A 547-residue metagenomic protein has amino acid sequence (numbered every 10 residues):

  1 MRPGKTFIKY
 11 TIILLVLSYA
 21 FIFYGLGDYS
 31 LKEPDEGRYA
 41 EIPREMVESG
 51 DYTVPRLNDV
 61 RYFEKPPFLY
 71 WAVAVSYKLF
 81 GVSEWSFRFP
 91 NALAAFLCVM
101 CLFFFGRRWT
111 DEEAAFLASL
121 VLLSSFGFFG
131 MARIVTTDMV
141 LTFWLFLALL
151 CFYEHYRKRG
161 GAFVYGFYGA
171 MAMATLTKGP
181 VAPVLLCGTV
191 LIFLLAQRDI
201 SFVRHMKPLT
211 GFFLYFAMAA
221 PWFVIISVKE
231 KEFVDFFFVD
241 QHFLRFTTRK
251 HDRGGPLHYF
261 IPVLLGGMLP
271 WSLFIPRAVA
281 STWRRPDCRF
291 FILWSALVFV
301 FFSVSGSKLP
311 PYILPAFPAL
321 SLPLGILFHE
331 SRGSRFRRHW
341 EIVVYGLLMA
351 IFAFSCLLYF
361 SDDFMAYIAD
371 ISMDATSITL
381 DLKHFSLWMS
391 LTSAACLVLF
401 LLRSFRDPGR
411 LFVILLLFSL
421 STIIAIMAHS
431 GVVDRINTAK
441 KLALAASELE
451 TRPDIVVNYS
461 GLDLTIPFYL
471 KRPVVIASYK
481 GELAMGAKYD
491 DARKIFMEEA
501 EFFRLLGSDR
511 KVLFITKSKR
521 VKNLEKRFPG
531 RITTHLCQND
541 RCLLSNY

Functional and structural regions predicted by a protein language model:
R2-R337, F354, F360-D362: Membrane-integral, polyisoprenol-dependent glycosyltransferases of the GT-C/oligosaccharyltransferase superfamily
Y165, G169, S281-Y547: Membrane-embedded architecture of ER/inner-membrane glycosylation machinery
